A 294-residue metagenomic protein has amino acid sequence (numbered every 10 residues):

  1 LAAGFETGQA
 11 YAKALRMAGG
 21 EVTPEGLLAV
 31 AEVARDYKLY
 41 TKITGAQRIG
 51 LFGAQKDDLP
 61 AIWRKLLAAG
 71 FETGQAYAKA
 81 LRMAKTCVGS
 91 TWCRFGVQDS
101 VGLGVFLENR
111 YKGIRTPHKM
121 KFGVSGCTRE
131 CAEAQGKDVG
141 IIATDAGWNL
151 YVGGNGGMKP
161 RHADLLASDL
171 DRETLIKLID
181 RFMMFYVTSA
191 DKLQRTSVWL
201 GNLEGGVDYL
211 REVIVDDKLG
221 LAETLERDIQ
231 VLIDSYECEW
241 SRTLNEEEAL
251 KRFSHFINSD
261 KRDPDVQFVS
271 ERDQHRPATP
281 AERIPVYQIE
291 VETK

Functional and structural regions predicted by a protein language model:
L1-A14: Intrinsically disordered, low-complexity linker/propeptide segments enriched in Ser/Thr/Gly/Pro and acidic residues
K13-N149, L165, E247, K251 (+3 more regions): Small-residue-enriched alpha-helical segments and adjacent helix-cap loops that form tight helix-helix packing
L39-G45, A76-Y77, P117-M120, T188-N202 (+1 more regions): Flexible, glycine/charged-enriched surface loops at secondary-structure junctions
G45, D169, I179, D191 (+2 more regions): Glycine-rich, acidic/polar active-site loops that bind/position phosphate-bearing ligands
D57-D58, I62, G201-Q230: Terminal amphipathic helices with adjacent charged low-complexity linkers/tails
K121, G126, E130, Q135-S197 (+4 more regions): Mobile "lid/hinge" segments at catalytic clefts and subdomain interfaces of large enzymes
G147-G154, A222-D228, I233-C238: Active-site pocket-lining/capping segments in soluble small-molecule metabolic enzymes
C238-E246: Long amphipathic alpha-helical coiled-coil segments
